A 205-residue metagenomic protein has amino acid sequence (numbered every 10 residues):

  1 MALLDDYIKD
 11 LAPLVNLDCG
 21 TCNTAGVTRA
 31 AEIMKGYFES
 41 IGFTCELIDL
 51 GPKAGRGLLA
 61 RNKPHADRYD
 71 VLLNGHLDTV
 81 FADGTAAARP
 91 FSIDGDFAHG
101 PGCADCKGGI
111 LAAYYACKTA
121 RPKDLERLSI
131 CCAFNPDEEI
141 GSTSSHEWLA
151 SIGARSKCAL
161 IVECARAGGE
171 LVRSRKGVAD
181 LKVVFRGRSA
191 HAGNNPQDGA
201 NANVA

Functional and structural regions predicted by a protein language model:
M1-P101, P122: Acidic/His- and Gly-rich active-site-bordering loop/insert found across diverse amide/peptide-bond hydrolases
L59, C131, D180-V184: Beta-strand secondary-structure signal
L77-V80, T85-A86, A165-R166, R175-A179: Short glycine-enriched loops at secondary-structure junctions
F81, F97-A112, H191: Glycine/serine-rich anion-binding loops at beta->alpha junctions that coordinate negatively charged ligand groups
C106-K176: Acidic/histidine-rich catalytic neighborhood of metal-dependent amide-processing enzymes
R173, G193-A205: Acidic-enriched catalytic cores of C-N bond-cleaving enzymes acting on peptides and small amides
V183, R188-A190, N194-P196: FAD-binding subdomain of flavoenzyme oxidoreductases
